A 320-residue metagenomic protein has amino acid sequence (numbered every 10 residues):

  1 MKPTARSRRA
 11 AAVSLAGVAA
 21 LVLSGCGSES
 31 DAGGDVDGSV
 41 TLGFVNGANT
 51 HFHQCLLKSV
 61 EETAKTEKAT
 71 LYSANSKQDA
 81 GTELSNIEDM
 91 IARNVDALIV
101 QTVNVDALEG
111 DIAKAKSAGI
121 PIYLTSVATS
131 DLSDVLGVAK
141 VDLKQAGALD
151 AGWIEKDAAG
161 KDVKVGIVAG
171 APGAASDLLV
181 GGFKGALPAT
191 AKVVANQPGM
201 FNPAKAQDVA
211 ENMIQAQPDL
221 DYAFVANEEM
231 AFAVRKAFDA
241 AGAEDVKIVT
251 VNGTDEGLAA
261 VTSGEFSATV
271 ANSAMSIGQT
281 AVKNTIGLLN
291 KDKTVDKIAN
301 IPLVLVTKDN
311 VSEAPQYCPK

Functional and structural regions predicted by a protein language model:
K2-A12, A19-L21, C26-K320: A residue-level marker of the well-folded mature domains of exported/periplasmic proteins
